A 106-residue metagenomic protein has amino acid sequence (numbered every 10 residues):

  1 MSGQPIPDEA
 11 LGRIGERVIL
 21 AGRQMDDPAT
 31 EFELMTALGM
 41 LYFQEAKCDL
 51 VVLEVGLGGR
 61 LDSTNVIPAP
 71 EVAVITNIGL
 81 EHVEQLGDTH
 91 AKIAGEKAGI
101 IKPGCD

Functional and structural regions predicted by a protein language model:
M1-P68, L80-A94: ATP-dependent carboxylate-amine ligase catalytic core
V72-G79, I101-D106: Conserved beta-strand/loop subsegment of P-loop NTPase cores
H90-G104: Catalytic subdomain that performs nucleotidyl-dependent activation
